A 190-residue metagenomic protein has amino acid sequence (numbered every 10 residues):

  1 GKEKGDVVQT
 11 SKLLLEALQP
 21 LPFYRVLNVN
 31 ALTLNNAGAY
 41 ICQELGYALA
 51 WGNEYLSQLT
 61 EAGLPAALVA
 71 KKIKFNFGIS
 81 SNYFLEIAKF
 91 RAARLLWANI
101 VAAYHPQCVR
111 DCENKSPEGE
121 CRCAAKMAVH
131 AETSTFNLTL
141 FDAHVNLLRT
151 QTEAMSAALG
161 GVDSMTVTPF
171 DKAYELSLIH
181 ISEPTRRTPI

Functional and structural regions predicted by a protein language model:
G1-N82, C112-P117, H130, A158 (+1 more regions): Catalytic alpha/beta active-site cores
K4-V8, C42-L45, I87-R91, F141-V145 (+1 more regions): Conserved strand-to-helix beginnings and helix N-cap segments that scaffold or border functional pockets
G52, N76-C112, E118-Y174: Glycine-rich anion/phosphate-binding loop at the beta-strand->alpha-helix junction
P117-E118, I179: Intrinsically disordered low-complexity regions specifically enriched for long asparagine
I179-I190: Single conserved hydrophobic/aromatic residue that forms the stacking wall/gate of nucleotide- or nucleobase-binding
